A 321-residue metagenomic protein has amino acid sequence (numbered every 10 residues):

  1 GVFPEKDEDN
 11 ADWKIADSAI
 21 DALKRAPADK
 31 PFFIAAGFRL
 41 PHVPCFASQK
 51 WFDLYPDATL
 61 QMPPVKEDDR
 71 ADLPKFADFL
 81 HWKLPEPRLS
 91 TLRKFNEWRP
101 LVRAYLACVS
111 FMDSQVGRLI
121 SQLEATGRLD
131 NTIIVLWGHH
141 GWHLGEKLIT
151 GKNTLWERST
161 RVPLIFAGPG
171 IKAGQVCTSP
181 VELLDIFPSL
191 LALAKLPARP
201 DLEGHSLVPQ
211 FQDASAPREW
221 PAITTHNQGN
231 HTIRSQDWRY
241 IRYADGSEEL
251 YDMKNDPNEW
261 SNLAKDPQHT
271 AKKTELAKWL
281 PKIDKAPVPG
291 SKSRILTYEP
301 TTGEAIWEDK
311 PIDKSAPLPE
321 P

Functional and structural regions predicted by a protein language model:
G1-K6, W82-R103, A167-I171, E259-W260: Short glycine/proline-rich turn/loop motifs
G1-P4, E8-I20, F32, P44 (+6 more regions): Polar, surface-exposed loop/tail segments that function as active-site lids or cofactor/substrate-recognition elements
D12-D69, M112, E124-I133, A271: Active-site regions of oxyanion-processing enzymes, predominantly non-cytosolic
F32-F38, Y105, V109-M112, V116 (+5 more regions): Beta-strand elements within well-structured catalytic alpha/beta cores of enzymes that handle phosphate/sulfate esters
F38-V43, L60, H140-H143, I149-T150 (+7 more regions): Short, solvent-exposed loop/turn segments at secondary-structure junctions
P44-K50, L54, S121-Q175, E182: Histidine-centered active-site microenvironments of extracellular/periplasmic hydrolases and transferases
W82-P100, C108, M112, L263-P321: Long, internal low-complexity/basic segments
E157-R158, T224-K265, P300-P321: C-terminal, low-complexity/hydrophilic appendages and adjacent surface loops of extracellular/periplasmic anionic
